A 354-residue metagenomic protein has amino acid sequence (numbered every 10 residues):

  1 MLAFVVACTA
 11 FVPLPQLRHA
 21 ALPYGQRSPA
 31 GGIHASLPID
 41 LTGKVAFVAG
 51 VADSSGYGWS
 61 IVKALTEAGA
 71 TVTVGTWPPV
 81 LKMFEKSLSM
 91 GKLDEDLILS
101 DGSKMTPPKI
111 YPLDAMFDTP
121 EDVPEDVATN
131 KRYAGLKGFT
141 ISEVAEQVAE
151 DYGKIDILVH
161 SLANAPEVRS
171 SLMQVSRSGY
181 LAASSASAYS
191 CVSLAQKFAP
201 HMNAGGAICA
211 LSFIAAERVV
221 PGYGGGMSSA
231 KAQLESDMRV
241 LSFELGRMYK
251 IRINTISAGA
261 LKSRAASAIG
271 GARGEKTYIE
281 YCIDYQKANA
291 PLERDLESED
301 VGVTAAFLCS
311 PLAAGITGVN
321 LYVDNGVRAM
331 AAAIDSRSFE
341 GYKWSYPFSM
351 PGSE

Functional and structural regions predicted by a protein language model:
M1-P23: N-terminal chloroplast transit peptides
P38-P79: Canonical Rossmann dinucleotide-binding motif of NAD(H)/NADP(H)-dependent dehydrogenases/reductases, specifically
G50-W59, W77-P78, S161-Y249, S257-G270 (+2 more regions): Catalytic loop of short-chain dehydrogenase/reductase
K86-K154, H160-S184, P200, A216 (+3 more regions): Conserved mid-core segment of classical short-chain dehydrogenase/reductases
K104-T106, G271-A290, E340-P351: A short C-terminal helix-loop "cap" of Rossmann-like NAD(P)-dependent dehydrogenase/epimerase domains
L136, K276-Y278, K287-V301, L312: A conserved structural motif in NAD(P)-dependent oxidoreductases
K250-R252, I316-G318: Short, small/polar-rich loop/turn modules that mediate ligand/substrate recognition or access, typified
A306, T317-E354: Short C-terminal tail/terminal secondary-structure segment of NAD(P)H-dependent dehydrogenase/reductase domains
